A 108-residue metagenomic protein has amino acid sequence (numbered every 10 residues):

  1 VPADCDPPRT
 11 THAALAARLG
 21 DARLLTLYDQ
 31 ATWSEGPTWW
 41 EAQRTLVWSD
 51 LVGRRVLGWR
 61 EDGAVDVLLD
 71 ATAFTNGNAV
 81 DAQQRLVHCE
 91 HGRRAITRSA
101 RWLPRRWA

Functional and structural regions predicted by a protein language model:
V1-A108: Sequence-structural signature of mature extracellular/luminal beta-sheet repeat domains, prominently beta-propellers
